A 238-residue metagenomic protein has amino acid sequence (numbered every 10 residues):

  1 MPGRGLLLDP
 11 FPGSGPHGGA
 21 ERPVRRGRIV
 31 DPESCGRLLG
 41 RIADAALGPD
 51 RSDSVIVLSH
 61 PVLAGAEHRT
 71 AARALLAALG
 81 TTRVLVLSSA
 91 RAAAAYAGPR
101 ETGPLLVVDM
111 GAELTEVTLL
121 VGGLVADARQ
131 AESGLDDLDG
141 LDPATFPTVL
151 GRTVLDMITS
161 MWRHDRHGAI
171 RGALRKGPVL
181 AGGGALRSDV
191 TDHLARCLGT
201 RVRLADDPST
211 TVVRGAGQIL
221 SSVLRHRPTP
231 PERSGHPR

Functional and structural regions predicted by a protein language model:
M1-V107, G122-P178, G184-R238: Nucleotide/phosphate-binding catalytic cleft detector across ATP-hydrolyzing and phosphate-transferring enzymes
L106, L114-T115: Internal active-site segments that recognize and position negatively charged phosphoryl groups and nucleotide moieties
G111-E113, G183: Gly/Ser-rich catalytic serine loop of serine hydrolases
V117-L120: Amphipathic beta-strand/beta-sheet edge segments enriched in Tyr/Trp
